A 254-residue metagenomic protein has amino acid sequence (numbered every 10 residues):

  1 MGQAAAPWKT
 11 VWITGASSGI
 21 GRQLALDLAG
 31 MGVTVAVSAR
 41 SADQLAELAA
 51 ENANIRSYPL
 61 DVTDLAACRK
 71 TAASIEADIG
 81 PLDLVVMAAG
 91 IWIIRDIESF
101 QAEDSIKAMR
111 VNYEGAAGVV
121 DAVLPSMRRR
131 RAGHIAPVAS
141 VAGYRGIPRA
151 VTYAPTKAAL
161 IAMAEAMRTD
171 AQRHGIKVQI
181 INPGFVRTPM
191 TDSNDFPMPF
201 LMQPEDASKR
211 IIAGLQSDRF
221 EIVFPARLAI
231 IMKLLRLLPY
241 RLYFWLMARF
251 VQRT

Functional and structural regions predicted by a protein language model:
S17-S18: Conserved glycine-rich cofactor-binding loop
M31-L48: Conserved glycine-rich Rossmann-like NAD(P)H-binding loop of the short-chain dehydrogenase/reductase
E51-A66: Rossmann-fold cofactor-recognition segment
D96-I97, Q101-M109: Substrate-binding pocket helix/loop in short-chain dehydrogenase/reductase
V120, T156: Active-site helix of classical SDR
S140: Residue(s) in the substrate-gating loop at a strand-loop-helix junction that position the organic substrate next
I180, F196-I231: C-terminal helical subdomain
